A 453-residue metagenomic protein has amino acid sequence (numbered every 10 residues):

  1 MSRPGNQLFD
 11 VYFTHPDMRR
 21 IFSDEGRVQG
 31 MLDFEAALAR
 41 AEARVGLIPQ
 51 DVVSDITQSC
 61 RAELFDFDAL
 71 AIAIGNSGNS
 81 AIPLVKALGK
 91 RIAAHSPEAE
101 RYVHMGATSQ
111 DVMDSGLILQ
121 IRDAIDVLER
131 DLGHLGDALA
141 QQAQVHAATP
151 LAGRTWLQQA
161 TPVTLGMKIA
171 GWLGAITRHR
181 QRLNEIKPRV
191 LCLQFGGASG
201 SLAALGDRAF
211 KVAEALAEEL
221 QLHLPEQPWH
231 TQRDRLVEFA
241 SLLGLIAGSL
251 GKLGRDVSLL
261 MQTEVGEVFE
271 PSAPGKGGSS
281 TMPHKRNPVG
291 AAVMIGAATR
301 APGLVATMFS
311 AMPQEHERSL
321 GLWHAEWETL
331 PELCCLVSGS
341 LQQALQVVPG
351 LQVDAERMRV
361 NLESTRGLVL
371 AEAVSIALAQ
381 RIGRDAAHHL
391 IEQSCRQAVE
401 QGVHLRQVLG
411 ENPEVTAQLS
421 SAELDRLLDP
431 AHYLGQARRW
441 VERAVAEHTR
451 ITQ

Functional and structural regions predicted by a protein language model:
S2-L202, R208-A215, K276-G278, V289-V293 (+2 more regions): A helix-coil-helix interface module used to build multimeric assemblies and to scaffold catalytic/cofactor sites
A37-A41, A87, R91, A138 (+16 more regions): Generic, well-ordered alpha-helical scaffold segments in large soluble proteins
Q120, M167, V237-L245, A373-R381: Short, well-ordered beta-strand elements within core beta-sheets of diverse protein domains
Q144-G166, E267-G278, H284-K285, H316-A325 (+2 more regions): Glycine-rich cofactor-pocket loops
K211-H230: A short, charged helix-loop
Q232-E267, G275-L336: A conserved active-site cap/scaffold subdomain adjacent to cofactor or substrate pockets
V293, R300-R384, L390: Long, amphipathic alpha-helical stalk/connector segments used for oligomerization, subunit docking, or mechanical
G350-Q418, R439-A446, R450: C-terminal alpha-helical interaction appendages
